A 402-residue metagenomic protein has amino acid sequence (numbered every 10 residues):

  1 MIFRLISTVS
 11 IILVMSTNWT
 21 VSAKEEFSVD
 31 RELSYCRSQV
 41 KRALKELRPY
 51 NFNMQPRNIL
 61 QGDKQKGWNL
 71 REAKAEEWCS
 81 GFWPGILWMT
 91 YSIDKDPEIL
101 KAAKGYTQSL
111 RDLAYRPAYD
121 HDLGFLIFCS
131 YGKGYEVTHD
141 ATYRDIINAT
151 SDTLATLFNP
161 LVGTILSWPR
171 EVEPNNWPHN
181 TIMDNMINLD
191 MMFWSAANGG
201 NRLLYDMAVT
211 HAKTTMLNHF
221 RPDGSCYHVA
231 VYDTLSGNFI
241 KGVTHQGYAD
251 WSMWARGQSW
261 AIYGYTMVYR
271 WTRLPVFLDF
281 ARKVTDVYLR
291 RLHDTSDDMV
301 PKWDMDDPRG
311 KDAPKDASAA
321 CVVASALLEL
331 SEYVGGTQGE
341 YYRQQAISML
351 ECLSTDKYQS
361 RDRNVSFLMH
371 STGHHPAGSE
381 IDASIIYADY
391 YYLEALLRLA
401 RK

Functional and structural regions predicted by a protein language model:
M1-F27: Bacterial Sec-dependent N-terminal signal peptides
K24-K402: Glycan-recognition and catalytic cores of secretory/periplasmic carbohydrate-active enzymes
